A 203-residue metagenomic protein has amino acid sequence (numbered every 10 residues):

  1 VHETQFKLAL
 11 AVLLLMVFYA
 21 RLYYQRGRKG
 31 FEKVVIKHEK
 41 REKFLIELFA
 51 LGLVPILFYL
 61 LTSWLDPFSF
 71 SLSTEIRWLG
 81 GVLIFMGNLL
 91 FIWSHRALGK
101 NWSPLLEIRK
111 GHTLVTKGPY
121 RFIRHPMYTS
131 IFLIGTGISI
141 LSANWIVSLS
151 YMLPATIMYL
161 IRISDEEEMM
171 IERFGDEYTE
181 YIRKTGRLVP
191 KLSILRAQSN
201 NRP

Functional and structural regions predicted by a protein language model:
V1-T116, I134-P203: Membrane-anchoring alpha-helices and their flanking helix-loop junctions
K117, R121-T129: Histidine-centered phosphotransfer motif of kinases
